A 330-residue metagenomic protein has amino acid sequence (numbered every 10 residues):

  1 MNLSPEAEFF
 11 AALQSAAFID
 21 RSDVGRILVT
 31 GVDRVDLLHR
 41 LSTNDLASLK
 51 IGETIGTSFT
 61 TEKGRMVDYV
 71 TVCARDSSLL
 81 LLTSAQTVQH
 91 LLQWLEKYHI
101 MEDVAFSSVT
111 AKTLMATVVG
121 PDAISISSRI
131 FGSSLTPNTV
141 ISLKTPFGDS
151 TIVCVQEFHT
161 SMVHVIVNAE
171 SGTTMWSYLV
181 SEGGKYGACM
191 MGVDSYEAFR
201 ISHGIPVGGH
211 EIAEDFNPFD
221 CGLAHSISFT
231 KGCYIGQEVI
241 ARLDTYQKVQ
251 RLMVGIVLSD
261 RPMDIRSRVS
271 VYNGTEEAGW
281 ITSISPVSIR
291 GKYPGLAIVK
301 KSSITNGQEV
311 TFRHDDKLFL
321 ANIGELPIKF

Functional and structural regions predicted by a protein language model:
M1-V67, C73: Acidic, proline/glycine-enriched N-terminal capping motif
P5-Q14, G56-Y69, H99-E102, L143-V153 (+1 more regions): Short amphipathic beta-strand starts and helix->beta connectors
A17-I19, R26, T71-P206: Acidic, low-complexity central loop/insert segments
G31, L81, V118-G120, V165 (+4 more regions): Residue-level signal for inorganic ion chemistry
D33-L38, V88-L91, A123-S127, S171-Y178 (+2 more regions): Short, conserved charged micro-motifs
I51-T54, T136-T145, G204, G209 (+4 more regions): Glycine-centered loop/turn motifs
V70, F216, C221-I227, K231-Q237 (+1 more regions): Glycine-rich, small/acidic residue-mixed loop/short-helix segments
I166-V257: Anionic-ligand-binding alpha/beta catalytic cores of soluble enzymes and soluble regulatory domains that recognize
